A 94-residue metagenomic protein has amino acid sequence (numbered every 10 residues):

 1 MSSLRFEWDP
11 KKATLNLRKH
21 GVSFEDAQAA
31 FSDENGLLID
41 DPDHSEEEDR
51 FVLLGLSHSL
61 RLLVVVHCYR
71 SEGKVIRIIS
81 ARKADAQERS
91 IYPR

Functional and structural regions predicted by a protein language model:
M1-R94: Ribonuclease/tRNase effector modules and their secretory precursors
